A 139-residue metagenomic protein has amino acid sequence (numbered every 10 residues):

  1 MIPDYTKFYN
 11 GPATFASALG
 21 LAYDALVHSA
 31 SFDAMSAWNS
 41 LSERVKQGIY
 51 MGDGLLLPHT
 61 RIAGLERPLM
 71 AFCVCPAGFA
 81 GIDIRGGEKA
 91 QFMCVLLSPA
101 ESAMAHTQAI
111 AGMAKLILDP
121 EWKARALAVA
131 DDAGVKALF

Functional and structural regions predicted by a protein language model:
M1-F139: Cytosolic covalent-transfer regions centered on His/Cys nucleophiles that carry phosphoryl or persulfide groups
